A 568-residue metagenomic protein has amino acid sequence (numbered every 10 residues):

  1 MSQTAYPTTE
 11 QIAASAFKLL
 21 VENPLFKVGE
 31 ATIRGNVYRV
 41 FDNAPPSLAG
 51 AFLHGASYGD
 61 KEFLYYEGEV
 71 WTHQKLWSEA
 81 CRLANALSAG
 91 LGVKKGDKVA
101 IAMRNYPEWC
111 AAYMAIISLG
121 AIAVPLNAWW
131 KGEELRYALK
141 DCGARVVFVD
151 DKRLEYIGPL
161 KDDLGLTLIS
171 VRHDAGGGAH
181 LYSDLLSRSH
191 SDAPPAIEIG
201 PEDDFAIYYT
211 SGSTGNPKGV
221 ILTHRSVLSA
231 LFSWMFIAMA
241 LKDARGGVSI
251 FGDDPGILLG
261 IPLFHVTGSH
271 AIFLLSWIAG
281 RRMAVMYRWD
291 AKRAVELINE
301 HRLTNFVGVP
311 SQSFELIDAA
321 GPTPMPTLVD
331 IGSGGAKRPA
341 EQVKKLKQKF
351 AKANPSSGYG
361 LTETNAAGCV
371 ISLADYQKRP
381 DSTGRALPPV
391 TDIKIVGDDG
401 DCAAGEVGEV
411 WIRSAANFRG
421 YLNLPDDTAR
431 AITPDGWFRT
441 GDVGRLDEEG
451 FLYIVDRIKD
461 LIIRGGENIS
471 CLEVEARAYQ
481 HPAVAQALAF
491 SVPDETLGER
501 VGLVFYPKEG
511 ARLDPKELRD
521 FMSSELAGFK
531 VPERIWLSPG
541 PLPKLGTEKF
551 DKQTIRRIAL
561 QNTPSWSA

Functional and structural regions predicted by a protein language model:
S2-P24, S118-D184, E509-A511: Structural core segment of the AMP-binding/adenylate-forming
E30-A31, G68, V146, E155-P201 (+3 more regions): ANL superfamily adenylate-forming
V40-A44, A49, D60-K94, K98-Y106 (+2 more regions): Conserved AMP-binding/adenylate-forming core of the ANL superfamily
W130, V147, F306, K345 (+4 more regions): AMP-binding/adenylate-forming catalytic core of the ANL superfamily
H190-Y209, G215-N216, G246-G256: Conserved pre-ATP/AMP-binding loop-to-beta segment of ANL
L228-G256, F264-T304, A319: Conserved AMP-binding/adenylation subdomain of ANL enzymes
I278, L303-G308, I317-K378, D392: Gly/Ser/Thr-rich phosphate-binding loop
A527-K549, W566-A568: AMP-binding/adenylate-forming catalytic domain of the ANL superfamily
